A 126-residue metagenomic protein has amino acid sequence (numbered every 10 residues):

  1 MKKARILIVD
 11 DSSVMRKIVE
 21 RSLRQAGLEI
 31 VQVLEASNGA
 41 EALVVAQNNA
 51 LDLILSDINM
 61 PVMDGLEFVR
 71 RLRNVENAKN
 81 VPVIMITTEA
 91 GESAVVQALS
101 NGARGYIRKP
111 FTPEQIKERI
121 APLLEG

Functional and structural regions predicted by a protein language model:
S13-L34: Two-component/phosphorelay signaling modules centered on CheY-like receiver
V33-A40, V95, P113: Conserved Asp/Asn-Gly motif in the active-site loop of CheY-like receiver
E35-L53: Acidic, metal-coordinating helix/loop segments flanking the phosphotransfer/catalytic sites of two-component signaling
D57, T87: Active-site residues of response regulator receiver
M60: Receiver (REC) domain active-site loop signature in two-component systems and cognate sites in sensor histidine kinases
F111-I120: C-terminal output helix
